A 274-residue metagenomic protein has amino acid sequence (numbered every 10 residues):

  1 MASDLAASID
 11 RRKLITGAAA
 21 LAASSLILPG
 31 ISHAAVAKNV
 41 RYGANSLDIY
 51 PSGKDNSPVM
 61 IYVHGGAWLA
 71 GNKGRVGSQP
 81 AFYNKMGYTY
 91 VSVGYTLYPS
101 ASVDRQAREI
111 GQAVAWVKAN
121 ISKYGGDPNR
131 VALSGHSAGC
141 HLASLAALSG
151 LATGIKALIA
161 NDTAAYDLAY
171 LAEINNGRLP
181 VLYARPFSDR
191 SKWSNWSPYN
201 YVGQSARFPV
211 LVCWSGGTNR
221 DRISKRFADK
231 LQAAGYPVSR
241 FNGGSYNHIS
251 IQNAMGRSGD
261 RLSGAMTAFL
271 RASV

Functional and structural regions predicted by a protein language model:
M1-I9, A20-S25: N-terminal secretory signal peptides
A34-G53: N-terminal cap/lid segment of alpha/beta-hydrolase-fold proteins
G74-V91: Short amphipathic alpha-helix adjacent to the substrate-entry channel of hydrolases
S102-I121: Alpha/beta-hydrolase active-site loop
N120-K123, N129-I174: Primarily recognizes the serine-hydrolase "nucleophile elbow" in alpha/beta-hydrolase and SGNH/GDSL folds
A157, R190-N219: The feature captures the conserved acid-bearing segment of alpha/beta-hydrolase catalytic domains
A169-Y201: Mobile cap/lid helix-loop segments that gate and shape the active-site cleft of serine hydrolases
C213, Q232-V274: C-terminal catalytic histidine-bearing segment of alpha/beta-hydrolase fold enzymes
